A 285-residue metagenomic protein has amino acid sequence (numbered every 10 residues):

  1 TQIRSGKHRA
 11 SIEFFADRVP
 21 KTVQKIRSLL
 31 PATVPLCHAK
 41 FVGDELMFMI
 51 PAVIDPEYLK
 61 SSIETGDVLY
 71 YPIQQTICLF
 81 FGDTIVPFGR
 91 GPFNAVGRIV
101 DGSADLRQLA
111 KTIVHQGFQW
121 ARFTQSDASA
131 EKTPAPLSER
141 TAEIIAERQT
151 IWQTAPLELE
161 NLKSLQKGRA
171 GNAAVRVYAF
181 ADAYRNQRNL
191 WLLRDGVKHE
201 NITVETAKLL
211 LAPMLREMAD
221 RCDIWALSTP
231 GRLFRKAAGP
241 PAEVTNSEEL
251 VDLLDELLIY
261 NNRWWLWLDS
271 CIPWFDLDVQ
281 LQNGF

Functional and structural regions predicted by a protein language model:
T1-H8: N-terminal intrinsically disordered, low-complexity, charge/repeat-rich segments that act as generic
F14-F285: Glycine-rich active-site loops that engage anionic ligands at enzyme catalytic sites
